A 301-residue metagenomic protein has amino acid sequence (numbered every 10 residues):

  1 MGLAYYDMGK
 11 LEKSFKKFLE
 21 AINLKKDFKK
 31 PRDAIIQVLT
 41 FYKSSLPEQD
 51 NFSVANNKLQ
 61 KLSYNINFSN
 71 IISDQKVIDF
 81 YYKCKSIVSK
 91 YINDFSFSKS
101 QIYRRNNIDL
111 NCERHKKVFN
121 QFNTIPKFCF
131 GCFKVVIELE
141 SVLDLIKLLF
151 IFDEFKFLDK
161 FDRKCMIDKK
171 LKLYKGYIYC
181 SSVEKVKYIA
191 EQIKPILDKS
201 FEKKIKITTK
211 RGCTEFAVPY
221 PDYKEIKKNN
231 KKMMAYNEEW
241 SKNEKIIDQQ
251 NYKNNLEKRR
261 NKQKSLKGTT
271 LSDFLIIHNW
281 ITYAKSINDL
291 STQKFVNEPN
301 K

Functional and structural regions predicted by a protein language model:
I22-N23: Conserved structural position within tetratricopeptide repeats
R32-K301: Structured alpha/beta or helical-core interaction and ligand-binding surfaces enriched in interleaved
